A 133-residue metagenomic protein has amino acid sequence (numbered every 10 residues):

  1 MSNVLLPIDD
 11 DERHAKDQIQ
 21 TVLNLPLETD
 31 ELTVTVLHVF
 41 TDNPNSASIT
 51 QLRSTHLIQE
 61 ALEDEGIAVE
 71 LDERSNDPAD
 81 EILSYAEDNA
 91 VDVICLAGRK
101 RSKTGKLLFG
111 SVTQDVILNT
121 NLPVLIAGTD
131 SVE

Functional and structural regions predicted by a protein language model:
M1-N3, E63, I126-A127, E133: Terminal disorder- and signal-encoded targeting elements
S2-S46: Small/aliphatic-rich secondary-structure junction motif
K16-Q18, N45-T50, L83-S84, K106-L107: Short, well-ordered secondary-structure micro-motifs
T35-L37, E70-R74, L125: General small-molecule cofactor/ligand-binding pocket signal
T50-T55, F109-T113: Charged helix-capping and loop-helix junction motifs
D64-I94, V132-E133: Structural beta-alpha unit
V93-E133: Gly/Ser-rich helix-loop-strand patches that form or flank binding pockets for ribonucleotide-derived cofactors
